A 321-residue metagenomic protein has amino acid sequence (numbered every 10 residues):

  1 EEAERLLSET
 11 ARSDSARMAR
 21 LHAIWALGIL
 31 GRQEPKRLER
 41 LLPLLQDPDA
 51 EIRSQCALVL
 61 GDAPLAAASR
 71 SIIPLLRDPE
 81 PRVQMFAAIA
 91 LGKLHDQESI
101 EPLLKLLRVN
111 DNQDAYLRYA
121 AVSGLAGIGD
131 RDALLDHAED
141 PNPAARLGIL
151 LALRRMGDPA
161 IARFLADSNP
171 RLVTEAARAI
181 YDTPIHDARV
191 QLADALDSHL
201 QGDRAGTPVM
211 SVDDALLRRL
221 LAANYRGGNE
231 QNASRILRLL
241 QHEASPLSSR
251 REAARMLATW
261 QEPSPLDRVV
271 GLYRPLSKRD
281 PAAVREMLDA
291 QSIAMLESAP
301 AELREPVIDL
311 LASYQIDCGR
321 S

Functional and structural regions predicted by a protein language model:
E2-R12, R32-Q46, L65-R77, D96-R108 (+7 more regions): Amphipathic alpha-helical scaffolding segments comprising HEAT/armadillo-like alpha-solenoid repeats
A16-M18, A50-E51, A66, P79-R82 (+9 more regions): Alpha-helix N-cap/helix-start positions at coil->helix boundaries
M18-L21, E39, S54-Q55, R70 (+9 more regions): Alpha-solenoid HEAT/ARM repeat scaffold
L27, G31, L60, P64 (+12 more regions): Alpha-solenoid repeat junctions
L41, A50-G61, A68, I72 (+4 more regions): Extended, hydrophobic alpha-helical segments in both membrane/secreted and soluble proteins
P143-G148, D158: Alpha-helical scaffold segments
M210-L216, A254-Y273: HEAT-repeat alpha-solenoid elements in large eukaryotic scaffold proteins
